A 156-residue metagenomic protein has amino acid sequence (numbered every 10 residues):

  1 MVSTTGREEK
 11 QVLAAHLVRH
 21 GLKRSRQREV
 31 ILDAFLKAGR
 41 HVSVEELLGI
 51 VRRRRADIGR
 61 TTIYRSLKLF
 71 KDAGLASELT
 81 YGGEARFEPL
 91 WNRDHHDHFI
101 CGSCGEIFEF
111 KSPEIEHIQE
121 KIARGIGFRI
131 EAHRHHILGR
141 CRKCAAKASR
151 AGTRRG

Functional and structural regions predicted by a protein language model:
E8-G21: Short, Lys/Arg-enriched N-terminal segment that forms or immediately precedes the first helix of a structured domain
K10, Q27-R28: Short, leucine-enriched amphipathic alpha-helices that occur as contiguous helical runs
E29-A34: Pre-recognition alpha-helix immediately N-terminal to the DNA-recognition helix within helix-turn-helix or winged-helix
K37-S43: Short capping segments at the starts of secondary-structure elements
E46-R52, I63: A short acidic, leucine-rich amphipathic alpha-helix
I63-A73: Basic amphipathic alpha-helical segments that dock to polyanions
D72-G156: Non-DNA-binding regulatory cores of transcription-related proteins, predominantly C-terminal effector-binding
